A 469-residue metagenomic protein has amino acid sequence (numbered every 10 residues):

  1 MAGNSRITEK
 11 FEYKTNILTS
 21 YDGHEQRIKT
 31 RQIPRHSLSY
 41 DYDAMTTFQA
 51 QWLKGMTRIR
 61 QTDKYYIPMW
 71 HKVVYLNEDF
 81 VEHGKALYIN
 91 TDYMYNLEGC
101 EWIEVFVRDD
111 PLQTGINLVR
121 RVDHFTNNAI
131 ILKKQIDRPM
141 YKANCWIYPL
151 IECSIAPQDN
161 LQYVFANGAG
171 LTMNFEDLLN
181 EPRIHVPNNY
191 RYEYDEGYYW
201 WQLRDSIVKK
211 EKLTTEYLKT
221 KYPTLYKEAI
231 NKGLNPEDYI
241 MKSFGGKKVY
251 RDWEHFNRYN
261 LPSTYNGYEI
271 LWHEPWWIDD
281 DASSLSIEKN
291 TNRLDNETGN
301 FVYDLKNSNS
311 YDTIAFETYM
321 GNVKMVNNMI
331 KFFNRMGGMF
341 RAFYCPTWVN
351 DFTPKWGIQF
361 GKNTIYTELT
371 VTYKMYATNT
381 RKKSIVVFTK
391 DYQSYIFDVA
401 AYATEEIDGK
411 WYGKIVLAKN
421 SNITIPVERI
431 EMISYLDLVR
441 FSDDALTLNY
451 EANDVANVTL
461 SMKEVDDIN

Functional and structural regions predicted by a protein language model:
M1-N128, K134-N469: Extracellular/virion structural assembly segments
